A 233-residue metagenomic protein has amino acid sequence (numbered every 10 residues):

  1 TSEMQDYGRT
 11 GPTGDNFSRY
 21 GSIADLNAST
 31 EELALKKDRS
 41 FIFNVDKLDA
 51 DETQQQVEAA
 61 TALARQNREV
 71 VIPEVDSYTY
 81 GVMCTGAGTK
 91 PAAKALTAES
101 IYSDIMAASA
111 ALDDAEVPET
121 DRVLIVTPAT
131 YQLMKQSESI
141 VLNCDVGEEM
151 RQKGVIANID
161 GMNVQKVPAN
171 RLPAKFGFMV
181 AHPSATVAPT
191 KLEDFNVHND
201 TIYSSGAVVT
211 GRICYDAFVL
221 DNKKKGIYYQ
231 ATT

Functional and structural regions predicted by a protein language model:
T1-T10, S29-K37, S137-T233: Sequence/fold signature of self-assembling virion shell proteins
S2, K47, P128: Residues immediately flanking
D15-S18, K37: N-terminal leader/targeting segments
I23-T61: Long, hydrophobic/aromatic-enriched structural stretches that serve as scaffold segments
K47-A115, Y228-T233: Alpha-helical scaffold segments that mediate packing/assembly in large oligomeric complexes
D76-Y80, P118-D121, F218-V219: Intrinsically disordered or highly flexible coil/loop and linker segments, enriched in small and charged/polar residues
T85-V155: Extended, solvent-exposed, turn-rich assembly/linker loops in the middle of proteins
